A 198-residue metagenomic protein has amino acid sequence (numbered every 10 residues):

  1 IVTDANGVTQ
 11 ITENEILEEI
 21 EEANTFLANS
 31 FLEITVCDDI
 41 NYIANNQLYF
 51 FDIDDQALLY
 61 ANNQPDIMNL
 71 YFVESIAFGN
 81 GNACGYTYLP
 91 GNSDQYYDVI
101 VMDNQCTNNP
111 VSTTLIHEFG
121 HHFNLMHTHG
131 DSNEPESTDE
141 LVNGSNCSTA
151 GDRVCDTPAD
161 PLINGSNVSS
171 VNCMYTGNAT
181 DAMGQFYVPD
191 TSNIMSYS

Functional and structural regions predicted by a protein language model:
I1-M68, F72-A77: Propeptide-to-catalytic entry region of secreted or membrane-anchored zinc metalloproteases
A5-I11, D98-V101, S198: Short, exposed beta-strand "edge-strand" segments with a Pro/Gly-rich flavor and a Y/T-containing core
T12-E13, A61, S93-D98, S148 (+1 more regions): Glycine-rich, flexible loop segments associated with nucleotide phosphate handling
L17, L27, L32, L48 (+9 more regions): Generic detector of leucine side chains in alpha-helical contexts
L17-I20, N24, V99, T113-I116 (+1 more regions): Extracytoplasmic/secreted envelope proteins and their assembly/folding machinery, especially bacterial periplasmic
E21-N24, I53-Y60, C84-N92, V168-Q185: Intrinsically disordered, low-complexity boundary segments flanking structured domains
A57-P135: Active-site-proximal segment of zinc-dependent metalloprotease catalytic domains
Q105-S198: The catalytic-center signature of Zn2+-dependent metalloproteases
